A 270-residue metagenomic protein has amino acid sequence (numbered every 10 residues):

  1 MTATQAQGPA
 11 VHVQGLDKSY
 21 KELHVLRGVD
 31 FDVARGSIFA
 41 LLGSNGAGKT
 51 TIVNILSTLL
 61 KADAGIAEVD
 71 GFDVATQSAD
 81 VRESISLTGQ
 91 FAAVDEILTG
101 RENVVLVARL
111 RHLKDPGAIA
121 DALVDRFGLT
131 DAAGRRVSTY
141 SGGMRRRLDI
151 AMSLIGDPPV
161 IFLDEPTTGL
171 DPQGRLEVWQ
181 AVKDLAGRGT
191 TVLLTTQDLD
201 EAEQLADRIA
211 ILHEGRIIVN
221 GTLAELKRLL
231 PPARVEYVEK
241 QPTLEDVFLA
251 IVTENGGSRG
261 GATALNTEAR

Functional and structural regions predicted by a protein language model:
G65-T76, D80-V81: Conserved ABC transporter NBD signature motif
S86, V105, R109-A132: Conserved ABC ATPase "signature" region
I161-D164: Catalytic Walker B motif of ABC-type/P-loop ATPase nucleotide-binding domains
N220-G221: ABC ATPase "signature
